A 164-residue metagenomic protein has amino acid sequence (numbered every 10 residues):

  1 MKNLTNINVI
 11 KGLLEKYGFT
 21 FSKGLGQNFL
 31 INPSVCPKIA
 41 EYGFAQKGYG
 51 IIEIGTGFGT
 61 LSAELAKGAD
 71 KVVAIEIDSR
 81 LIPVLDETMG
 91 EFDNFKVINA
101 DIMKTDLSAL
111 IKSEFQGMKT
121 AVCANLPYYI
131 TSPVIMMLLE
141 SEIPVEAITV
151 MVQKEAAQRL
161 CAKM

Functional and structural regions predicted by a protein language model:
M1-M164: Catalytic cores of RNA-modifying enzymes
